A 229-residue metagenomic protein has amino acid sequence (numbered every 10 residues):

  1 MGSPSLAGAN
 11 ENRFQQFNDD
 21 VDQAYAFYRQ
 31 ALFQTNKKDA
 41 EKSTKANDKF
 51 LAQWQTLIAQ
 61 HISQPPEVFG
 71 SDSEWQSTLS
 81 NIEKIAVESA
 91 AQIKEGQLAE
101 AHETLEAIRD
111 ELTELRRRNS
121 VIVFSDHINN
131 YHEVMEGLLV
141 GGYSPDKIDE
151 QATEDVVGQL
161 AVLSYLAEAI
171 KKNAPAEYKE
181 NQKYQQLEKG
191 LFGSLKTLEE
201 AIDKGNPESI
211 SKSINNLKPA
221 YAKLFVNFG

Functional and structural regions predicted by a protein language model:
S5-D48, D72-S73, V121-V140: Immediate post-signal-peptide N-terminus of mature secreted/exported proteins
F17, V21, E41-K42, V156 (+3 more regions): Short, low-complexity cationic-aromatic patches
A31, T35-K42, S89, I93-E100 (+3 more regions): Short helix-adjacent coil turns
K37, T56-A59, S63, S144 (+4 more regions): Heptad-repeat coiled-coil alpha-helices
Q60-K94, A176-N206: Long, amphipathic, charge-rich alpha-helical segments that form helical bundles/coiled-coils
A90-F192, I214-P219, K223-G229: Extended amphipathic alpha-helical interaction segments
